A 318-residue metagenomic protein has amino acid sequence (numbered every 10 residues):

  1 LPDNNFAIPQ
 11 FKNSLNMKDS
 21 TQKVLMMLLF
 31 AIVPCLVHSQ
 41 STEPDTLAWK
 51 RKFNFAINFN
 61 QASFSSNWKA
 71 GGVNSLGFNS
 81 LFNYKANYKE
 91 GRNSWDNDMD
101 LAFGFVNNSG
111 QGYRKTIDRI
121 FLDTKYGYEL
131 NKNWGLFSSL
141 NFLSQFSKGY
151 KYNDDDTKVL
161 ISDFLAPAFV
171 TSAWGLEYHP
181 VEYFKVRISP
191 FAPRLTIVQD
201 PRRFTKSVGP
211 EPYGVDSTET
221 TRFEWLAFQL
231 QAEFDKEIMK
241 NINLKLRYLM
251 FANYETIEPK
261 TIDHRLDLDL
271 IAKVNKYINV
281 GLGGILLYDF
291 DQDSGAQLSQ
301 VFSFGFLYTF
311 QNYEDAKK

Functional and structural regions predicted by a protein language model:
R51-F55, W95-M99, L136-L140, V170 (+6 more regions): Transmembrane beta-strands of outer-membrane beta-barrel proteins
F53, I57-F59, S80-Y88, L122-Y128 (+7 more regions): Residues on the lipid-exposed face of transmembrane beta-strands in outer-membrane beta-barrel proteins
I57-S63, E90-R92, L101-N107, F142-K148 (+4 more regions): Transmembrane beta-strands of outer-membrane beta-barrel pores
N67-G72, N107-G112, D156-S162, E211 (+3 more regions): Extracellular loop and loop/strand-boundary signature of outer-membrane beta-barrel proteins
N74-S80, T116-I120, A166-V170, R222-F228 (+2 more regions): Residues that define the transmembrane beta-barrel architecture of outer-membrane proteins
N93-W95, N133-L136, Y183-V186, N241-L244 (+2 more regions): Repeated loop/turn-to-beta-strand initiation elements of outer-membrane beta-barrel proteins
K115-A227: Outer-membrane pore/translocation modules
L298-K318: Outer-membrane beta-barrel "beta-signal"
